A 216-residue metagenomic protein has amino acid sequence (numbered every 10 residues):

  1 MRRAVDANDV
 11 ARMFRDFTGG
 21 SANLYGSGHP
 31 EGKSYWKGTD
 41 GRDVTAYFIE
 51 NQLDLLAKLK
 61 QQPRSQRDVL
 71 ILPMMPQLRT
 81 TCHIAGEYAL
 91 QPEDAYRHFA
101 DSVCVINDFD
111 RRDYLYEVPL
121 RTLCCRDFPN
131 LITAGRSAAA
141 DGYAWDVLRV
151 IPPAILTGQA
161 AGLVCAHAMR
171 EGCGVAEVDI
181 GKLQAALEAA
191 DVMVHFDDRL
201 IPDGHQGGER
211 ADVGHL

Functional and structural regions predicted by a protein language model:
M1-L216: Flavin (FAD/FMN)-binding glycine-rich loop and adjacent Rossmann-like elements that form
